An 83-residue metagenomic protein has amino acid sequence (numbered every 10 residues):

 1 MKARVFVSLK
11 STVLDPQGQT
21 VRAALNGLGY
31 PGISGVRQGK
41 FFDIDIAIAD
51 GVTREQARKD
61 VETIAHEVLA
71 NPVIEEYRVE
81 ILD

Functional and structural regions predicted by a protein language model:
M1-D83: Non-catalytic terminal accessory/regulatory regions of metabolic enzymes
